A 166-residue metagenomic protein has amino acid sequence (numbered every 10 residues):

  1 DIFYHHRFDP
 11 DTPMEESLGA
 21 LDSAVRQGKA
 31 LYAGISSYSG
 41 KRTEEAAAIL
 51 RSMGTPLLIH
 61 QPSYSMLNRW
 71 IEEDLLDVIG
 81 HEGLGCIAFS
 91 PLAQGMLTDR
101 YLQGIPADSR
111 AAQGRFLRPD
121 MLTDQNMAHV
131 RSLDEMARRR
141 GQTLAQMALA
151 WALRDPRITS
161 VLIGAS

Functional and structural regions predicted by a protein language model:
I2-F3: Acidic/hydrophobic-patterned starts of short beta strands in beta-sheet-rich repeat architectures
F8-S166: Beta/alpha (TIM)-barrel catalytic core signal, keyed to glycine-rich beta->alpha loops juxtaposed to Asp/Glu that bind
